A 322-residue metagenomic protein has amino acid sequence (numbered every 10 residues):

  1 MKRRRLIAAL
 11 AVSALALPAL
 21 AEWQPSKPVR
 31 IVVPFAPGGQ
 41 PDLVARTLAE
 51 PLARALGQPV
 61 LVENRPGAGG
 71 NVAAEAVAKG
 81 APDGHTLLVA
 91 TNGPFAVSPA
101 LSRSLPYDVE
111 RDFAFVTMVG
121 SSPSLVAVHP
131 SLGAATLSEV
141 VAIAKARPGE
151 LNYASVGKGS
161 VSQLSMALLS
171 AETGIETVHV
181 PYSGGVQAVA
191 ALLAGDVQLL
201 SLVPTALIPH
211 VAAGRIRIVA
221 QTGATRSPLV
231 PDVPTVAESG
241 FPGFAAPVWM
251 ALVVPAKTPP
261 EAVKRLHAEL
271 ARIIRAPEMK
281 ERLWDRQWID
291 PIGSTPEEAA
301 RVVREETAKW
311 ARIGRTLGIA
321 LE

Functional and structural regions predicted by a protein language model:
R3-A8: N-terminal export leaders
A16-P18: N-terminal signal peptide c-region/cleavage motif recognized by signal peptidases
A21-R111, E150, K158, G174-L199 (+3 more regions): N-terminal (or domain-start) structured segment
S26-P28, E172, P260-E322: An extracytoplasmic/periplasmic, membrane-proximal ligand-sensing/linker region
P34-G38, N92-G93, S121, H129-A134 (+5 more regions): Short coil/turn segments
K79-H85, A100-Q187, V236, W249-R282: Hinge/capping helix and adjacent helix->loop/strand transition within the periplasmic-binding protein
P94-S104, L168-E172, L199-V233: A ligand-binding cleft/hinge motif common to bilobed small-molecule-binding domains
S121, L207-A276, R286, E305-A308: C-terminal lobe and pocket-closing loops of periplasmic/extracytoplasmic Venus-flytrap solute-binding proteins
